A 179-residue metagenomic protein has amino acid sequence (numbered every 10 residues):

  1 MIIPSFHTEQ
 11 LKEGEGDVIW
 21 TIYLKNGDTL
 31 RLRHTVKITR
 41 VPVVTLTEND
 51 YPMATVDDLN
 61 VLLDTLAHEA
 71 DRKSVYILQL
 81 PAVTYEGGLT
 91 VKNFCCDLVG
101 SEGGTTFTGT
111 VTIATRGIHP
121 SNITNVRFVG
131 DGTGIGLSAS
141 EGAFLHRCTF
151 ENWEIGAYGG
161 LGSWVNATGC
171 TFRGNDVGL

Functional and structural regions predicted by a protein language model:
M1-S5: Aromatic sugar-binding surface patches on proteins that engage polysaccharides or sugar-phosphate polymers
G14-V18: Exposed beta-strand face motif in extracellular beta-rich ectodomains
Y23-L32: Short, exposed coil/turn segments at beta-strand boundaries within extracellular/luminal domains
L32-I38: C-terminal edge beta-strand
P42-Q79, T84: Acidic Gly/Asp/Thr-rich repetitive segments characteristic of extracellular carbohydrate-active and adhesion proteins
Y51-D57, E86, C96-L137, R147: Right-handed parallel beta-helix/beta-spiral solenoid domain characteristic of secreted/periplasmic
Q79-P81, K92, V99-S101, T124 (+7 more regions): Feature marks extracellular polysaccharide-active and adherence modules
G88, T110-A114, G134-S138, E154-Y158 (+2 more regions): Structural detector of coil-to-beta-strand junctions
